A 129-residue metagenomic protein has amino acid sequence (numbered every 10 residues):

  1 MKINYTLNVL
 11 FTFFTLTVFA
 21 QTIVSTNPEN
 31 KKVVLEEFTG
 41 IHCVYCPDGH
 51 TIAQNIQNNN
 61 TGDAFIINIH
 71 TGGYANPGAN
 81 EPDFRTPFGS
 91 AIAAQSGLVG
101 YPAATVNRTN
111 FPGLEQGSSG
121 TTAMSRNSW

Functional and structural regions predicted by a protein language model:
M1-P28: Bacterial Sec-dependent N-terminal signal peptides
K2, A94-S96: A general structural signal for short secondary-structure junctions and capping/turn motifs
V24-G72: Local sequence-structure signature of Cys/Sec-based thiol-disulfide redox active-site neighborhoods
C46-H50, P77-E81, E115-S118: Short, solvent-exposed loop/turn and secondary-structure capping segments
H50-T51, P87-A91: Alpha-helical scaffolding within the catalytic cores of extracellular/periplasmic polymer-degrading hydrolases
T61-G89, L98: Thiol-based oxidoreductase modules, predominantly thioredoxin-like and allied folds used for disulfide exchange
F84, S96-W129: Non-catalytic, surface beta->alpha helical segment in thiol-disulfide oxidoreductase systems
